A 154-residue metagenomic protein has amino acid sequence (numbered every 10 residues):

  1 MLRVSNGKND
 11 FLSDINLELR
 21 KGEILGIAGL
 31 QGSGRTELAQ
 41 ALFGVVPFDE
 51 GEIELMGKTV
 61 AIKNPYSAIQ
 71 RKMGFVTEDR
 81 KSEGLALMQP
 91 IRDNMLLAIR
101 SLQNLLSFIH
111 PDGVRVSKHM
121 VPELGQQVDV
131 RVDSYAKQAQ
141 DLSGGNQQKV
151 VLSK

Functional and structural regions predicted by a protein language model:
M1-K154: Glycine-rich phosphate-binding loops of nucleotide-dependent enzymes
